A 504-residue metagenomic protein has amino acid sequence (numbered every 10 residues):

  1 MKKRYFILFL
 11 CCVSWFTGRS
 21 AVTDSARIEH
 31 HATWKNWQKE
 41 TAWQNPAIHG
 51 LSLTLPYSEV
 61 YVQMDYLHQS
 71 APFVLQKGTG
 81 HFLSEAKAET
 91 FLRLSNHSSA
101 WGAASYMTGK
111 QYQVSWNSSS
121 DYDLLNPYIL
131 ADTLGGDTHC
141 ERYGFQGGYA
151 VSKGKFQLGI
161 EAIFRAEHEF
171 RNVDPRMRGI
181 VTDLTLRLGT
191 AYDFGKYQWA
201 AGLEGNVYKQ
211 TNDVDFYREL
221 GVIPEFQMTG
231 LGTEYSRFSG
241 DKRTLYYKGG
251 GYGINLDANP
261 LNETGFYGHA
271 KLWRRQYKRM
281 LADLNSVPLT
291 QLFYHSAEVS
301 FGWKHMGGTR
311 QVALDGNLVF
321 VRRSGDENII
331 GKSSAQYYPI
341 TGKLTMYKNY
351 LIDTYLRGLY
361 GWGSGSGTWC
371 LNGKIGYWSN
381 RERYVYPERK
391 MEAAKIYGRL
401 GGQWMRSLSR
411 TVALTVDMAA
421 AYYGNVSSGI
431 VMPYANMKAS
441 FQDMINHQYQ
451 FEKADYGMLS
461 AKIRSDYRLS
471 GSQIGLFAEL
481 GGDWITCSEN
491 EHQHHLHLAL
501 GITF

Functional and structural regions predicted by a protein language model:
S20-Y112: N-terminal, post-signal peptide beta-strand-biased segments of exported outer-membrane/organellar beta-barrel and other
S25-A26, H492-F504: Outer-membrane beta-barrel "beta-signal"
T54-V60, N96-G102, G154-I160, G195-A201 (+6 more regions): Outer-envelope beta-barrel architecture signal
M64-S70, Y106-K110, V151-K155, F164-H168 (+11 more regions): Transmembrane beta-strands of outer-membrane beta-barrel pores
S70-K77, Q113-S119, F170-R178, N212-E219 (+7 more regions): Outer-membrane beta-barrel translocator domains and adjoining extracellular loop/strand segments of Gram-negative
Q76-F82, G135-H139, R176-I180, T244-G250 (+5 more regions): Replace "Gram-negative outer membrane beta-barrel proteins" with "bacterial and organellar outer membrane beta-barrel
A86-L92, F145-V151, L186-Y192, I254-P260 (+9 more regions): Residues on the lipid-exposed face of transmembrane beta-strands in outer-membrane beta-barrel proteins
T233-G373: Long, internal scaffold/assembly segments composed of regular secondary structure
